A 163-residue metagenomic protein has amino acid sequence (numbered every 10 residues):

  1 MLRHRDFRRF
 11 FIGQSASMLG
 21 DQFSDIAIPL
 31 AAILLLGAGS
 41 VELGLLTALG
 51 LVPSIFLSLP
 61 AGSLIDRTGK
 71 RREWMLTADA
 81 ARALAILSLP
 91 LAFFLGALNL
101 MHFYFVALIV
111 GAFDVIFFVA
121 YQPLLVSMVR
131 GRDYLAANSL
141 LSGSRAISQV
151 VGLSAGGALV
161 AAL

Functional and structural regions predicted by a protein language model:
M1-L163: Alpha-helical transmembrane-bundle signature of multi-pass membrane transport and export proteins
